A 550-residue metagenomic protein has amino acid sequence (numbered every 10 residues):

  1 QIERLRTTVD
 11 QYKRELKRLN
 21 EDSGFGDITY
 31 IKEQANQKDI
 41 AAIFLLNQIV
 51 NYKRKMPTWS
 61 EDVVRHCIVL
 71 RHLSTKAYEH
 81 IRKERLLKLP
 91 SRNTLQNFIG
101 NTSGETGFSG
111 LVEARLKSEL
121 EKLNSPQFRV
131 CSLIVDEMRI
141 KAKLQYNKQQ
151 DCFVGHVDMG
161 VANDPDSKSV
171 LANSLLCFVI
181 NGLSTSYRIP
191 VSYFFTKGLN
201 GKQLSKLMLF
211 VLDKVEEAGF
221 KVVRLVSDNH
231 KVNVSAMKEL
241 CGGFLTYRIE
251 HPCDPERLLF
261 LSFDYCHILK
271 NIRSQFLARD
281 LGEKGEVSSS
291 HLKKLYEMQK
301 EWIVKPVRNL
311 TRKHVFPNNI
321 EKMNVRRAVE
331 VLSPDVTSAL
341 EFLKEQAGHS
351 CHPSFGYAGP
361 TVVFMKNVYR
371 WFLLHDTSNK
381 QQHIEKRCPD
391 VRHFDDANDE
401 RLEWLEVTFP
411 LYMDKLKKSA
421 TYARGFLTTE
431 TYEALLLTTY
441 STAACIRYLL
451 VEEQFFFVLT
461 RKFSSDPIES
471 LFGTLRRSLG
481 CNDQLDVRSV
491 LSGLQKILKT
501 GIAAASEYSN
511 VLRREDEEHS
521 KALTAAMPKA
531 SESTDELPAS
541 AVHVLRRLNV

Functional and structural regions predicted by a protein language model:
T8, E15, Q48, H66-L70 (+10 more regions): Alpha-helical recognition domains of nuclear gene-regulatory proteins
R14, L19, S167, S184-V550: Non-catalytic regulatory appendages
I31-H66, R92, K202-Q203: Basic, short loop/linker segments at the boundary and entry of helix-turn-helix/winged-helix-like folds
Q48-T58, L73-K168, V232, M237-L245 (+1 more regions): Electropositive nucleic-acid engagement tracts
W59-V64, E113-L116, E452-F457: Short linear interaction motifs
V170-L176: Short, flexible loop/turn motifs enriched in small residues
C177-T185: Short conserved beta-strand segments at catalytic cores or DNA/RNA-binding microdomains of nucleic-acid binding
